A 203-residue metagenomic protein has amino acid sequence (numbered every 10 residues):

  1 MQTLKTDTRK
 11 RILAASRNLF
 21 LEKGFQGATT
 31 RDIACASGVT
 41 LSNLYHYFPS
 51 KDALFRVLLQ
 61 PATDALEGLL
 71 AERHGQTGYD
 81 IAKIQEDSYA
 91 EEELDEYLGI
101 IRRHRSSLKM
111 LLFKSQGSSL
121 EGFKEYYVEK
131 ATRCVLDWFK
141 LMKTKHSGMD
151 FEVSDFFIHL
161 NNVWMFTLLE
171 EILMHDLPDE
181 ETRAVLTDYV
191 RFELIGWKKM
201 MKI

Functional and structural regions predicted by a protein language model:
M1-L4, M201: N-terminal intrinsically disordered/low-complexity leader segments
K5, T30, Q60-E67, E72: Short, basic, alpha-helical segments at the C-terminal edge of helix-turn-helix-like DNA-binding modules
R11, A15, L19-A53, V57: Helix-turn-helix
A15-E22, A65-Q76, S107, W164-I172: Solvent-exposed, amphipathic alpha-helical segments
V57, A71-I101: Hydrophobic alpha-helical connector segments
E91, D95, V128-K140, R183-L194 (+1 more regions): An amphipathic alpha-helix signature
E96-R103, S118-T144, F156-V163: Amphipathic alpha-helical packing segments from all-alpha helical-bundle domains
K109-F113, E121, F139-F192, M201-I203: Hydrophobic/aromatic-rich alpha-helical bundle segments in the mid-to-C-terminal region
